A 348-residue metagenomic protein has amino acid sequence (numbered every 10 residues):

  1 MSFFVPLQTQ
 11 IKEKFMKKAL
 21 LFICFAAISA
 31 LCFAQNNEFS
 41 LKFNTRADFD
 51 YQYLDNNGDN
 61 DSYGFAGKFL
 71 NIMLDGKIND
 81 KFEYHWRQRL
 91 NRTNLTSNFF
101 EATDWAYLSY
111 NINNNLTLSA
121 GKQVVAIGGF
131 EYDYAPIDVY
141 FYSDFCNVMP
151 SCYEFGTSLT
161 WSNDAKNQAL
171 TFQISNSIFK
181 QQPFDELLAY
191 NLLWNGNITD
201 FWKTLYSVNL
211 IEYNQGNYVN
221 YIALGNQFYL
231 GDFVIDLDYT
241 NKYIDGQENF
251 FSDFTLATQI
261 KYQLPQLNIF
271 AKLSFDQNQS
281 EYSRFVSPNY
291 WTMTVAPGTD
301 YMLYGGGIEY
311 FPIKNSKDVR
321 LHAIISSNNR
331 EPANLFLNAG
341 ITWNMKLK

Functional and structural regions predicted by a protein language model:
K12-A19: Positively charged n-region of N-terminal signal peptides that target proteins for export
F15, I28-A34: Sec/Tat signal peptide C-region and signal peptidase I cleavage site
A19-I28: Sec-dependent N-terminal signal peptides
N37-Q52, D61-S177, G196-I198, F275-Q279: Outer membrane beta-barrel
N44-N60, N79, N111, E131 (+1 more regions): Outer-membrane beta-barrel pore domains
L170-Y218: Loop-centered beta-sheet repeat module
